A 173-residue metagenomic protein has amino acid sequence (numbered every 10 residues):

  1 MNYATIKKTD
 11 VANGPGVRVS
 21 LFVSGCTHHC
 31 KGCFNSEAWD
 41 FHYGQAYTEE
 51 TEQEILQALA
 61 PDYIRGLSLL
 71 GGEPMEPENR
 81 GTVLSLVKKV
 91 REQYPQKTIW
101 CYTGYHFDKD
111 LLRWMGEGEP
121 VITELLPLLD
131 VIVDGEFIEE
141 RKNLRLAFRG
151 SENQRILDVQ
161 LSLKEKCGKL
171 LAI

Functional and structural regions predicted by a protein language model:
M1-F22, K31, N35-H42, G168-I173: N-terminal [4Fe-4S]-dependent radical SAM core
M1-Y3, V17, N35-M115, P120 (+1 more regions): Conserved Radical SAM active-site core
H28: Glycine-centered loop/turn positions within well-structured domains that cap or flank conserved ligand/cofactor-binding
E76, E140-R141: Short glycine-rich, flexible loops that bind phosphorylated cofactors or substrates
L86-R91, K142-I173: P-loop/Walker A phosphate-binding loop and immediately adjacent motor/lid segment at beta-alpha junctions
E124-P127, G150: Short, conserved loop/helix-junction motifs that constitute active-site signature segments in enzyme catalytic cores
D130: Receiver (REC) domain switch/active-site residues of two-component response regulators
